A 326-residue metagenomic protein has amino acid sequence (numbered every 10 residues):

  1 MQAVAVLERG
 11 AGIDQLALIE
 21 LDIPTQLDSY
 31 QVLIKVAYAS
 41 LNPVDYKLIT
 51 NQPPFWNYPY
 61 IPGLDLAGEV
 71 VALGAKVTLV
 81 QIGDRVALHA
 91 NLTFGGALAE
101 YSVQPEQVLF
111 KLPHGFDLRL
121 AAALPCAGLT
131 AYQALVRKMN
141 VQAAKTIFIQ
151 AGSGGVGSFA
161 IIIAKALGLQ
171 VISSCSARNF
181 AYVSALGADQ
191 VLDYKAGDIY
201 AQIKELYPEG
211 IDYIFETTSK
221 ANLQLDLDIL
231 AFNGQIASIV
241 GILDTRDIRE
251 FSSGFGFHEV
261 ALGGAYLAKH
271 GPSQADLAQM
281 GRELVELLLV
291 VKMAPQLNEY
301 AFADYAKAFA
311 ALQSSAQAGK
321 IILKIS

Functional and structural regions predicted by a protein language model:
D22-S40, T50-T93: Glycine-rich beta-strand-centered segment in the early N-terminal region that forms part of a ligand/cofactor-binding
H89-A151: NAD(P)H dinucleotide-binding glycine-rich loop of Rossmann-like/cofactor-binding domains, especially the beta1-alpha1
L124, G128-A196, L227: Mid-domain Rossmann-like dinucleotide-binding core that forms the NAD(H)/NADP(H) cofactor-binding site
L192-H258: Glycine-rich cofactor phosphate-binding loops and adjacent beta1-alpha1 units of small-molecule cofactor enzyme domains
S252-N298: C-terminal substrate-binding/catalytic core of Rossmann-like NAD(P)-dependent dehydrogenases/reductases
L289-L297, A306-S326: C-terminal capping/lid region of NAD(P)-dependent oxidoreductase domains
